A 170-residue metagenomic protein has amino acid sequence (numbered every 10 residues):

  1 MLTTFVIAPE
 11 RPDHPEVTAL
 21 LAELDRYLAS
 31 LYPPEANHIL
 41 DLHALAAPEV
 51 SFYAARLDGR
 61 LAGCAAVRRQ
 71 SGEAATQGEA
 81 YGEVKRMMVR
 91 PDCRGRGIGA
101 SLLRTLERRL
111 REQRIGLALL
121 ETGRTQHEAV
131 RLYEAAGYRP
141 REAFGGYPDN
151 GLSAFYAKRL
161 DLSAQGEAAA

Functional and structural regions predicted by a protein language model:
L2-K85, R90-P91, L103-T105, R109 (+2 more regions): Acetyl-CoA-dependent GNAT
P12, L119-T122, V130, E134-F155: Conserved catalytic-core motifs of GNAT/GCN5-like acyltransferases
R90-D92, R96, R124: Active-site acidic-Proline motif in GNAT/NAT acetyltransferases
R96, A100, R104: Residues forming the Rossmann-fold NAD(P)(H) cofactor-binding site
G97, R114, G137: Short glycine-rich hinge loops at helix-strand junctions in the catalytic core of two-component histidine kinases
L102, Q126-A129: Conserved short alpha-helix immediately C-terminal to the canonical SAM/SAH-binding motif I of Rossmann-like
L103, L110-T122: Conserved GNAT acetyl-CoA-binding A-motif
